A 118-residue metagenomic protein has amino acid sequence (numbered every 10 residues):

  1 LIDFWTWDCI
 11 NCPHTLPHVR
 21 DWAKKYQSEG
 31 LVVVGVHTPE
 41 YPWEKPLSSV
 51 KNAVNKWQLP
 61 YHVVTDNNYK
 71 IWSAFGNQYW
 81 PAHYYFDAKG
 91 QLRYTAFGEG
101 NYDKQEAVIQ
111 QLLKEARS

Functional and structural regions predicted by a protein language model:
L1, N11, V64: Conserved SAM-binding loop
L1-I2, V33: Hydrophobic beta-strand anchors of alpha/beta hydrolase catalytic cores
F4-D8, T15, Y79: Short pre-active-site segment immediately N-terminal to redox-active cysteine/selenocysteine motifs in thiol-based
F4-T6, V36-P39, D66-N67, A96-E99: Active-site-proximal beta-strand/loop segments in catalytic clefts of secreted hydrolases
D8, R20, K24, V108-S118: Proteins that catalyze or organize thiol-disulfide redox chemistry and the adjacent proteostasis machinery handling
C12, W43, G98, Y102: Flexible, glycine- and charge-enriched loops at secondary-structure boundaries
P13-W57, N67-S73: Structural microenvironment flanking redox-active thiols in thiol-disulfide oxidoreductases
N55-Y61, T65-Q110: Thiol/disulfide oxidoreductase modules built on the thioredoxin-like
